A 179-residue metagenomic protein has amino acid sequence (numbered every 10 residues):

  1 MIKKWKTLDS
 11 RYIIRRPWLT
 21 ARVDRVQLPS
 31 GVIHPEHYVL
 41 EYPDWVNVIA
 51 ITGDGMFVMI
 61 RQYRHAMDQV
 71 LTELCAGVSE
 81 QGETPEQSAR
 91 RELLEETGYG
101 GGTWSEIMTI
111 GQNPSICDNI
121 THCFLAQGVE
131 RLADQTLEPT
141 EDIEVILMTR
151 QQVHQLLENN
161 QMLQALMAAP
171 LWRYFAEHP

Functional and structural regions predicted by a protein language model:
M1-I14: Extended interaction-bearing regions that mediate binding to partners or small molecules
I2-K4, H37-Y42, N47-R91, V129 (+1 more regions): Conserved Nudix-box catalytic region and its N-terminal flanking loop in Nudix hydrolases and closely related
I2-W5, V32, V70, Q81 (+4 more regions): Nudix hydrolase/Nudix homology domain
S10-Y12, M108-N113: Short, solvent-exposed loop/turn elements at beta->coil junctions and helix N-caps that rim active or binding pockets
R11-N47, G53: Acidic, metal-coordinating catalytic segment for phosphate/diphosphate chemistry, firing primarily on the Nudix
R22-S30, N113-L132: Active-site-adjacent beta-strand/loop module that shapes the phosphate/pyrophosphate-binding cleft
V23-Q27, A50, L125-Q127, L147-T149 (+1 more regions): Short, well-ordered beta-strand micro-motif
G100-I107: A short coil-to-beta-strand element that immediately follows conserved catalytic motifs
